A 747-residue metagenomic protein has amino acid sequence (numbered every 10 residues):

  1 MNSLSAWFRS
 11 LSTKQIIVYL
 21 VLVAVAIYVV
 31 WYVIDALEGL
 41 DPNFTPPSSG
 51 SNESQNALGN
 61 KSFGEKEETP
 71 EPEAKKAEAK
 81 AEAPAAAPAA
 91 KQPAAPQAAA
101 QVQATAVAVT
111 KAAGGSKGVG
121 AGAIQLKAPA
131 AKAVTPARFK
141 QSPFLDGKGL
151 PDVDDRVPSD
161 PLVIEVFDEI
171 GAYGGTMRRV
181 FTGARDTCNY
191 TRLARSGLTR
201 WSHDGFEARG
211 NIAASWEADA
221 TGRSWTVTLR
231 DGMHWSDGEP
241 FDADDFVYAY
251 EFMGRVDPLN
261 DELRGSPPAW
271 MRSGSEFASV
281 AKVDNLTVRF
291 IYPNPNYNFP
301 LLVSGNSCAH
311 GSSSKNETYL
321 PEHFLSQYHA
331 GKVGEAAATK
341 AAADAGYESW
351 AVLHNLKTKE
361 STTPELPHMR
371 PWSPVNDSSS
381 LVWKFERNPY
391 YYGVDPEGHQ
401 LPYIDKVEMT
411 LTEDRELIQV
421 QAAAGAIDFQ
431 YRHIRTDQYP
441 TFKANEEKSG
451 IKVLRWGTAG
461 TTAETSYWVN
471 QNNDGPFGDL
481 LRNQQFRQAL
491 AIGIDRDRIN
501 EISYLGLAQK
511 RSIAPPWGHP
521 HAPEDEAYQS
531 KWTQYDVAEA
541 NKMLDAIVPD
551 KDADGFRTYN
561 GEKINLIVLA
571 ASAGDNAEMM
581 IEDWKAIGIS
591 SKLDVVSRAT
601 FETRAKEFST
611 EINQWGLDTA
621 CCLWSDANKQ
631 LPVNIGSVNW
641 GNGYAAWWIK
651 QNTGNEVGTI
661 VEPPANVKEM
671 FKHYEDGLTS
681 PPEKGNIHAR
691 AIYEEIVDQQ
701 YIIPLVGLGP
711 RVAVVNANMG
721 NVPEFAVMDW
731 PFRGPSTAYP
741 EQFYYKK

Functional and structural regions predicted by a protein language model:
A24-A26, W31-Y32, A36-L37, L162 (+11 more regions): Detector for C-terminal structural segments
A137, P143-A220: N-terminal lobe/hinge region of extracytoplasmic solute-binding protein
D168-L193, I212, F299-C308, W468 (+5 more regions): A structural "hinge/loop" feature
T176, T182-D186, R192-E207, C308-L401 (+3 more regions): Gly/Pro-rich hinge or "lid" segments in bacterial periplasmic/extracellular proteins
A214-N260, R289, I418-Q421, L480-R482 (+1 more regions): Aromatic- and charge-enriched surface segment that lines or borders ligand/interaction sites
L229-R230, W235, K359-T363, F385 (+3 more regions): Ligand-site clamp/hinge motif
M253, L259-G265, V280, V375-E386 (+6 more regions): Extracellular/periplasmic solute-recognition and catalytic clefts
P268-A351, A717, F725: Surface-exposed binding/hinge segments that line and control ligand-binding clefts or catalytic entry sites
